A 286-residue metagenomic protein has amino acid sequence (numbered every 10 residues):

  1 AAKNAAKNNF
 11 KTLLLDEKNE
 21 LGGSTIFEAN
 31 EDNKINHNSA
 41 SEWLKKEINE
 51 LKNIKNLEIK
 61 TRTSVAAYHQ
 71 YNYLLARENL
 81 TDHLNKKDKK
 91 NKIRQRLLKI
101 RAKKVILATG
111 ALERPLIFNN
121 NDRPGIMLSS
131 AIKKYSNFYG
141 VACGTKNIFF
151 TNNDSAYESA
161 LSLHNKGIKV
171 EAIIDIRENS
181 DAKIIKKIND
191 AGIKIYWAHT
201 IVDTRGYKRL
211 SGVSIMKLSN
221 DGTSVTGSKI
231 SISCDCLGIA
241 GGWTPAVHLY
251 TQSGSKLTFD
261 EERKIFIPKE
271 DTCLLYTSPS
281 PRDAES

Functional and structural regions predicted by a protein language model:
A1-R282, S286: Residues forming the flavin
